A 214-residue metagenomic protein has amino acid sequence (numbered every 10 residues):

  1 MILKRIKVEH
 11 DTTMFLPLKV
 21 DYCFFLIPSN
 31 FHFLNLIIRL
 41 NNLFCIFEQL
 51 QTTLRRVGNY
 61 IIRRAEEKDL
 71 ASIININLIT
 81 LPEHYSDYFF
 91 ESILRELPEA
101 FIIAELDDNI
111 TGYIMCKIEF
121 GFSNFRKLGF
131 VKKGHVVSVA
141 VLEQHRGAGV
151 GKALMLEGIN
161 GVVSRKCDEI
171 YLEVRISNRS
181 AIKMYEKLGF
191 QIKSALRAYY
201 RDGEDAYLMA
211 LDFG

Functional and structural regions predicted by a protein language model:
M1-L18, R39-E67: Conserved N-terminal entry element of GNAT/NAT acetyltransferase domains
L16, Y22-L26, F31-L36, L43: Short hydrophobic targeting helices and cationic amphipathic motifs that mediate membrane/organellar targeting
R55-R56, Y60, E67-Q144, M155-R165 (+1 more regions): Acetyl-CoA-dependent GNAT
F90, Y113, M184, F190 (+1 more regions): Conserved hydrophobic/aromatic "anchor" residues that stabilize well-ordered secondary structure elements
S138-L156, S164-R165, E169, R175-K183 (+1 more regions): Conserved glycine-rich acetyl-CoA-binding loop
D168-Y171, R175-R179, L188, A198-G214: C-terminal "cap" of GNAT-fold acetyltransferases
